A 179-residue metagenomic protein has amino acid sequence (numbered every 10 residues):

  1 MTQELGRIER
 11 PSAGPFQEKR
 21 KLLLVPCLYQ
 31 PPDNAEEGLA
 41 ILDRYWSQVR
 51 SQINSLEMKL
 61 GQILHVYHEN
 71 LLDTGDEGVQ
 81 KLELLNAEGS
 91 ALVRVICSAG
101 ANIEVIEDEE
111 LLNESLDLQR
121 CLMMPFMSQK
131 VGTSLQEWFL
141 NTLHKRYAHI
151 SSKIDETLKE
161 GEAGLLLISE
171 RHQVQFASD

Functional and structural regions predicted by a protein language model:
M1-D179: Compositional signal for N-terminal targeting/processing segments
